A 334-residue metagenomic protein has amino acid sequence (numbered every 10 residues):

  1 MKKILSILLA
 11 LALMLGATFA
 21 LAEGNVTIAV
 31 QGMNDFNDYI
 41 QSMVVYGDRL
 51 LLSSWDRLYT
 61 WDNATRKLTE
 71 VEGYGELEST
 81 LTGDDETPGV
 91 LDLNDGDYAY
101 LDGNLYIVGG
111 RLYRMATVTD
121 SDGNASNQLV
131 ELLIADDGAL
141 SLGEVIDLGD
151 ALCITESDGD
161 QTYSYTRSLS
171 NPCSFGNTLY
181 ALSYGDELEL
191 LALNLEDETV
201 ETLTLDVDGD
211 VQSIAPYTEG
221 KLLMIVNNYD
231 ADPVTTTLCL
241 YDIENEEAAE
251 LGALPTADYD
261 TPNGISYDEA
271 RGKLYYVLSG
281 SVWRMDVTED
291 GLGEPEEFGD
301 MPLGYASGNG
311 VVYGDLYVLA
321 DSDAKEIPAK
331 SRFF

Functional and structural regions predicted by a protein language model:
M1-L8: Positively charged n-region of N-terminal signal peptides that target proteins for export
A22-Y59, A64-R66: An edge-strand/N-cap motif at the start of beta-rich repeat modules
V26-N34, T69-E72, E78-L81, T87-D95 (+4 more regions): A short beta-strand motif characteristic of beta-propeller blades
N37-V44, V90-I107, C153-S157, S164-C173 (+3 more regions): Repeated scaffold domains used in trafficking and secretory/extracellular systems, primarily beta-propellers
L52, R114, A181, M224-V226 (+2 more regions): Residue position within the beta-strands of beta-propeller blades
R57-T60, S121-E131, E187-L191, A231-C239 (+2 more regions): Structural motif
D62-R66, I134-G138, N194-E198, D242-E246 (+1 more regions): Short loop/turn segments that connect beta-strands within beta-propeller blades
